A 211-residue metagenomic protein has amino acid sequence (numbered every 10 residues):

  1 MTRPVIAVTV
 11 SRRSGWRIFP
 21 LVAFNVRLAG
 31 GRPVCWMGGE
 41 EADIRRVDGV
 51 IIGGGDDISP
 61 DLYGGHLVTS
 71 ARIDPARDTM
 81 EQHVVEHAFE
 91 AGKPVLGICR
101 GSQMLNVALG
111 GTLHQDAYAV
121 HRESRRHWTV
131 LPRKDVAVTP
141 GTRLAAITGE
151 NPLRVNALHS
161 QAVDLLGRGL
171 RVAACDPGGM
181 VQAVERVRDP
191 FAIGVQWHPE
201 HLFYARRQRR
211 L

Functional and structural regions predicted by a protein language model:
M1-L96, N106-V107, H114, Y118-I147 (+3 more regions): N-terminal beta1-alpha1 cap of cysteine-dependent amidohydrolase-like domains
C99: Conserved G/P- and acidic residue-centered "switch" motifs that form tight phosphate/ATP-binding loops in soluble
S102: The feature captures the ABC ATPase H-loop/switch
E150: Oxidoreductase and adenylate-handling cofactor-binding alpha/beta cores
R154-S160, V184: Short catalytic/ligand-gating loop segments at beta-alpha or beta-beta junctions within enzyme catalytic domains
A192-W197: Active-site-proximal beta-strand elements of phosphoester/diester hydrolases
